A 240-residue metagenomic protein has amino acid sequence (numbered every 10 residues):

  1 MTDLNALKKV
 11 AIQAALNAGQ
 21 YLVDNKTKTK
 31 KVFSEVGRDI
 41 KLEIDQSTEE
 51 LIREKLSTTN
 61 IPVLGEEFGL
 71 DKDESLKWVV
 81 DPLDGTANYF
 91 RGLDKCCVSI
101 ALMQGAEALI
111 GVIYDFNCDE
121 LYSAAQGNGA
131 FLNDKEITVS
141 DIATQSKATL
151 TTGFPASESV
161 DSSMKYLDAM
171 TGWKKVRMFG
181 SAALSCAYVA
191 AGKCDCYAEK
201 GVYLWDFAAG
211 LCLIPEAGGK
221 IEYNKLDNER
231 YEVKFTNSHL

Functional and structural regions predicted by a protein language model:
M1-A15, G19-Q20, M164-M170, L184-L240: Oxyanion/phosphate-interacting regions
M1-L83: N-terminal subdomain of lithium-sensitive/metallo-dependent phosphomonoesterases centered on the IMPase/IPPase/PAP
A18, L22, D45, I52 (+7 more regions): Residue-level signal for inorganic ion chemistry
D45, E66, D81-D84, N88 (+3 more regions): Acidic active-site catalytic centers that drive phospho-/nucleotidyl reactions and related ester hydrolyses
P62, I110, T149, D195-C196: Short, Asp-centered acidic motifs that coordinate Mg2+ and/or phosphate in catalytic or ligand-binding sites
L76-N117: Glycine-rich active-site/cofactor-binding loop and its immediate structural neighborhood
A101-C186, R230-L240: Acidic beta-strand-loop-alpha-helix segment within the catalytic core of divalent metal-dependent phosphate-processing
